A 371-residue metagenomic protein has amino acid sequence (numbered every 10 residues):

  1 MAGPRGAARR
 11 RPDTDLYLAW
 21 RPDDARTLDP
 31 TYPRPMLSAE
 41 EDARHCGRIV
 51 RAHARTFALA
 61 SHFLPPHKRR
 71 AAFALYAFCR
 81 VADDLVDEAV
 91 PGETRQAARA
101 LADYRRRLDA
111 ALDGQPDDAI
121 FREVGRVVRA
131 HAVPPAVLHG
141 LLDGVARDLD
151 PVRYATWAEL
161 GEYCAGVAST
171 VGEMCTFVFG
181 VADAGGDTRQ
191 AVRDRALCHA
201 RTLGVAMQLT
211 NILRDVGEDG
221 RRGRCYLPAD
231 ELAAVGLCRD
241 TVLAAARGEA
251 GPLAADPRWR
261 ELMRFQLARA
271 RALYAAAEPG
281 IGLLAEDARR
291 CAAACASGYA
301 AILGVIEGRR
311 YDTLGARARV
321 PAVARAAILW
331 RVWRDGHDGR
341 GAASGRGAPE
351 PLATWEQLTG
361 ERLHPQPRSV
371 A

Functional and structural regions predicted by a protein language model:
G3-M207, L213, G217-A371: Catalytic cores of Mg2+-dependent Asp-rich isoprenoid enzymes
